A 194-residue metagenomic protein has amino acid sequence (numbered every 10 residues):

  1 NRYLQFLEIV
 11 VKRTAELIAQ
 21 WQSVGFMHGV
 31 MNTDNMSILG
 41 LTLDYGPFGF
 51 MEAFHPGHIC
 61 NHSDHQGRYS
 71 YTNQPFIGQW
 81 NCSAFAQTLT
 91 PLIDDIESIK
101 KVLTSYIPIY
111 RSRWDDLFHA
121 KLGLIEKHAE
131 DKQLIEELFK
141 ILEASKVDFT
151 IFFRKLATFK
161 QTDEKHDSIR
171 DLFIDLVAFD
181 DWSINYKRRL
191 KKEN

Functional and structural regions predicted by a protein language model:
N1-H28, L39-E136: ATP-dependent phospho-/nucleotidyl transfer catalytic cores
T33-D34, I38: Catalytic-loop Lys-Pro-X-Asn motif of eukaryotic-like protein kinases
I96-N194: Helix-loop elements that line ligand-binding/catalytic pockets
